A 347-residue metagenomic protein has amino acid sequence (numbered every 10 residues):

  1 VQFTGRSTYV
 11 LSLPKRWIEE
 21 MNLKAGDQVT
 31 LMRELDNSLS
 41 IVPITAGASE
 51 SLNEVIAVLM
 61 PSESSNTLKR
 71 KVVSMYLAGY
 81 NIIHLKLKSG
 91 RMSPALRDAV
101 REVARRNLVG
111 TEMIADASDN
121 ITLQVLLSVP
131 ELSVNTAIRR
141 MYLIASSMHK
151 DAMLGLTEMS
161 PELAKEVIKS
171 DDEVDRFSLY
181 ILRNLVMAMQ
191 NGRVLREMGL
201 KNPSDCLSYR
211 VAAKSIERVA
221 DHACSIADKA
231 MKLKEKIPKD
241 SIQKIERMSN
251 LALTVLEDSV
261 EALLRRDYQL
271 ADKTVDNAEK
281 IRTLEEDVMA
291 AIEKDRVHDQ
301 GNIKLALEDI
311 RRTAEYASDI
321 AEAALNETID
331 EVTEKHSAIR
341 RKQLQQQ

Functional and structural regions predicted by a protein language model:
V1, R6-T8, S12-Q347: Cytosolic, long alpha-helical scaffolding segments
